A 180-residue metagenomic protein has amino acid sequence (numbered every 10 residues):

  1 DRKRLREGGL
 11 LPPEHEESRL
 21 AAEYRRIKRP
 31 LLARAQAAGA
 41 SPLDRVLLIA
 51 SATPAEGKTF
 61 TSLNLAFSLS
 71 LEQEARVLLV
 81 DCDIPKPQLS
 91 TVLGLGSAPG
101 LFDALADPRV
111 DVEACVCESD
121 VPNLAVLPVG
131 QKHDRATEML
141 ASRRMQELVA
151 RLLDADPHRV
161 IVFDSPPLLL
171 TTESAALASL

Functional and structural regions predicted by a protein language model:
D1-L180: P-loop NTP-binding module
